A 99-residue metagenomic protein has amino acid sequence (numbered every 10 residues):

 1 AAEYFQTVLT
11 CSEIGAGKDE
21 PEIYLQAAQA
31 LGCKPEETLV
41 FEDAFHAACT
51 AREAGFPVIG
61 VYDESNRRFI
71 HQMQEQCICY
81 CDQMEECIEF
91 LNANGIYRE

Functional and structural regions predicted by a protein language model:
A1-E99: Asp-based, Mg2+/Mn2+-dependent phosphohydrolase catalytic module
